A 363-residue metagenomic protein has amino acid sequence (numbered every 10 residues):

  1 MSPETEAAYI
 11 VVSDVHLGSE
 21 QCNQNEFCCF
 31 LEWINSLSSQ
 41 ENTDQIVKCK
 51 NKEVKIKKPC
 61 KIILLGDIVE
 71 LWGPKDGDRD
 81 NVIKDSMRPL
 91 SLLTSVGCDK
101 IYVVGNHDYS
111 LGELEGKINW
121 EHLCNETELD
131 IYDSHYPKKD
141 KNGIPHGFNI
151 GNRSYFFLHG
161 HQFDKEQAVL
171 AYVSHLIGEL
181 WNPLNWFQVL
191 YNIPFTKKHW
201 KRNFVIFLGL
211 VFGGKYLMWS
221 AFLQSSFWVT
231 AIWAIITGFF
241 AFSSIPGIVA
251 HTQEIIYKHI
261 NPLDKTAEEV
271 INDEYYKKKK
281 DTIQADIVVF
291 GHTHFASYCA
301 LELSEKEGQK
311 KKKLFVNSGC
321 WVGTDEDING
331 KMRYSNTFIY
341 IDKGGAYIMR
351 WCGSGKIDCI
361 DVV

Functional and structural regions predicted by a protein language model:
M1-V363: Extended recognition/assembly regions associated with phosphoester-bond processing machinery
